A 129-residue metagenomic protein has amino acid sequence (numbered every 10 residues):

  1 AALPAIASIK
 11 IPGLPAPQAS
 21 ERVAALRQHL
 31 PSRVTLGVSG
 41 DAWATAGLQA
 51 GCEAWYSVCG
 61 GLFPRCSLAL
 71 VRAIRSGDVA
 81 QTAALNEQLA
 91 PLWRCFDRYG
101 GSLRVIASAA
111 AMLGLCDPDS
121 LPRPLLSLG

Functional and structural regions predicted by a protein language model:
A1, L126-L128: Active-site beta->alpha loop and helix N-cap motifs at the rims of alpha/beta catalytic domains
A2-A90, F96-R98: Catalytic alpha/beta core domains of metabolic enzymes, predominantly
L48-C52, A90-L126: Conserved short secondary-structure transition element at the edge of the structured enzyme core that lines
